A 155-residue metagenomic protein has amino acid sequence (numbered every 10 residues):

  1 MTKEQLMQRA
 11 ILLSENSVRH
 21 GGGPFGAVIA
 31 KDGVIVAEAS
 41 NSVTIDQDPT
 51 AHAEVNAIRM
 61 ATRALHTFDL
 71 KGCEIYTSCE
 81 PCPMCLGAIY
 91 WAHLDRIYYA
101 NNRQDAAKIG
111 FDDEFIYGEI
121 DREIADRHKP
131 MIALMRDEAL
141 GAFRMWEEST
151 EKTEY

Functional and structural regions predicted by a protein language model:
M1-H20, P81, A88-Y155: Zinc-dependent deaminase
K3-M7, T44-M60: Acidic helix/loop or adjacent segment enriched in Glu/Asp that either coordinates divalent metal
A10, S14-S17, A27, A53 (+1 more regions): Small-residue (primarily alanine) positions within well-ordered alpha-helices, especially packing/interaction faces
G21-F25, K71: Short, basic and Ser/Thr-rich N-terminal targeting/leader segments
F25-G33: Short beta-strand scaffold segments in enzyme catalytic cores
V36-V43: Short beta->alpha transition motifs characteristic of CBS
V43, T77, N101: Residues that line or immediately flank small-molecule/substrate-binding pockets and catalytic motifs
A51, V55-A92: Helix-adjacent hinge/juxtasegments
